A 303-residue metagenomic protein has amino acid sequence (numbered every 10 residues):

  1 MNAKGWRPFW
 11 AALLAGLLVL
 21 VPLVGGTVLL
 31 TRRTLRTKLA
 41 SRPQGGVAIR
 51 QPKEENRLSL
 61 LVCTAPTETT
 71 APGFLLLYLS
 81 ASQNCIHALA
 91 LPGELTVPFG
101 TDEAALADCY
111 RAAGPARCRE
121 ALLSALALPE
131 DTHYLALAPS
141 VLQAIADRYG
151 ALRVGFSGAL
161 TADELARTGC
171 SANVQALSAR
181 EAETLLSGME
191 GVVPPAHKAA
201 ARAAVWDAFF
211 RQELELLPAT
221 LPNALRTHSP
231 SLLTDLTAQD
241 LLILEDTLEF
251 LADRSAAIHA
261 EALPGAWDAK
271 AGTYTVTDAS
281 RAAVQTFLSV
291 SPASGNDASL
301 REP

Functional and structural regions predicted by a protein language model:
G5-A88: Entry/capping segment at the start of metal-dependent catalytic domains with acidic active-site entry clusters
E55-R57, T69-F74, Q83-L91, R117 (+4 more regions): Extracytoplasmic
T67-T70, H87, G93-D102, P230-P303: C-terminal solvent-exposed extensions
G73, P115-L123, P139-Q143, D147 (+5 more regions): Extracytoplasmic/secreted envelope proteins and their assembly/folding machinery, especially bacterial periplasmic
H87-G114, G158-A172: Flexible, solvent-exposed short loops/turns enriched in glycine
E103-A112, A127-H133, G188-H197, E213-L214 (+3 more regions): Second-shell loop/turn segments in exported
R111-C170: Amphipathic, coiled-coil-like alpha-helical scaffolding segments used for oligomerization/assembly
D147-T227: Flexible, polar/acidic helix-loop-strand segments at domain edges
